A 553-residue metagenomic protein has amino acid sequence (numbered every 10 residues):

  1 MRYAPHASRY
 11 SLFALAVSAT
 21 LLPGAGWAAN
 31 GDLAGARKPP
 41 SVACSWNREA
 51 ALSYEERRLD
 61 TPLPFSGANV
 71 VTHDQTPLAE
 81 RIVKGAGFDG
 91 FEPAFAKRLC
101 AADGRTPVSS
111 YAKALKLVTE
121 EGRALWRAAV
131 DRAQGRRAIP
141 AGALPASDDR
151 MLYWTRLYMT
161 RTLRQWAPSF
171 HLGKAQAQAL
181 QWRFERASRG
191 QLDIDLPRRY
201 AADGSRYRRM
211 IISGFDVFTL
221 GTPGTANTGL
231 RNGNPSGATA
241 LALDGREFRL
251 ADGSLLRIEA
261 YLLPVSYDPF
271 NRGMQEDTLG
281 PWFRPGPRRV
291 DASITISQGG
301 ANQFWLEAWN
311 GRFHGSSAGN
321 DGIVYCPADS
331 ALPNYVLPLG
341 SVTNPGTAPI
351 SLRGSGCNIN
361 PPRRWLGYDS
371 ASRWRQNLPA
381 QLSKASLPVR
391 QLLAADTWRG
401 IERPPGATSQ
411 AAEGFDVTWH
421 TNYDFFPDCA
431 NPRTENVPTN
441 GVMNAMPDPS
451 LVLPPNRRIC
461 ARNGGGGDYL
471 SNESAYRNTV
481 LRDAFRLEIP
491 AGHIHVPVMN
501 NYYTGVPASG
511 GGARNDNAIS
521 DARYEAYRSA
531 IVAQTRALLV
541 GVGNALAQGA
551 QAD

Functional and structural regions predicted by a protein language model:
R2-F13: Bacterial N-terminal signal peptides that target proteins for export
S11-L22: Bacterial N-terminal signal peptides
G24-A28: Sec/Tat signal peptide C-region and signal peptidase I cleavage site
N30-A461, N478-T479, D483-E488, P497-M499 (+1 more regions): N-terminal catalytic or cofactor-binding beta/alpha core of small enzyme domains
G466-S471, A475: Substrate-gating cap/lid alpha-helix
T504: An aromatic- and histidine-rich active-site surface loop
